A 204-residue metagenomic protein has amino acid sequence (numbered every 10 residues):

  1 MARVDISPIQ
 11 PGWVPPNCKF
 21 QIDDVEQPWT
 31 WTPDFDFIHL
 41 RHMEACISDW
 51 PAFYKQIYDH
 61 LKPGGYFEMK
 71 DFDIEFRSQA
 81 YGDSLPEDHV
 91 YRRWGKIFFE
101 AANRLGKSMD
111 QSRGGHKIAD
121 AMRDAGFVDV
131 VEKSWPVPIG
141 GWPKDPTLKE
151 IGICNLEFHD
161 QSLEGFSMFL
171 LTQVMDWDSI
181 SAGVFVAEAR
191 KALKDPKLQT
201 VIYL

Functional and structural regions predicted by a protein language model:
M1-P33, F37, A52-Q56: Class I SAM-dependent methyltransferase SAM/SAH-binding core
V4-I9, D23, R41-M43, K70-F72 (+1 more regions): Structured beta-strand/turn binding interfaces of compact recognition modules in eukaryotic regulators
D5-P8, I22-E26, L40, K55 (+4 more regions): Eukaryotic intrinsically disordered and solvent-exposed regulatory patches
W13-P16, E26, T30-F35, A45 (+4 more regions): Eukaryote-biased feature marking scaffold/signaling PDZ-domain proteins and nuclear chromatin regulators
P33-H42, E68: Short SAM/SAH-binding signature in class I
A45, K62, Y66-E164: Conserved catalytic/acceptor-binding region of the Class I
I47-D49: Short N-terminal helix/helix-N-cap motif within the alpha/beta-hydrolase-1
V131-L204: Rossmann-like AdoMet/SAM-dependent catalytic core
